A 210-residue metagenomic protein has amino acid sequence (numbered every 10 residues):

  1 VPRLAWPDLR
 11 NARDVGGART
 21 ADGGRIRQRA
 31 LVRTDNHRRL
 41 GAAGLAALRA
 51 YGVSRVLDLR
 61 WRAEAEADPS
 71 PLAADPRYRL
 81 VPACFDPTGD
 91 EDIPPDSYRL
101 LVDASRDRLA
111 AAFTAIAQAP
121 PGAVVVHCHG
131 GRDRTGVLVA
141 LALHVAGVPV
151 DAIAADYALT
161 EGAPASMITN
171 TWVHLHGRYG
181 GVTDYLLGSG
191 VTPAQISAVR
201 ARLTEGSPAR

Functional and structural regions predicted by a protein language model:
V1-V125, V137-R210: Cys-dependent protein tyrosine phosphatase-like superfamily
G130, R134-T135: Ser/Thr-glycine-rich phosphate-binding loops at phosphate-binding pockets of nucleotides, nucleotide cofactors
